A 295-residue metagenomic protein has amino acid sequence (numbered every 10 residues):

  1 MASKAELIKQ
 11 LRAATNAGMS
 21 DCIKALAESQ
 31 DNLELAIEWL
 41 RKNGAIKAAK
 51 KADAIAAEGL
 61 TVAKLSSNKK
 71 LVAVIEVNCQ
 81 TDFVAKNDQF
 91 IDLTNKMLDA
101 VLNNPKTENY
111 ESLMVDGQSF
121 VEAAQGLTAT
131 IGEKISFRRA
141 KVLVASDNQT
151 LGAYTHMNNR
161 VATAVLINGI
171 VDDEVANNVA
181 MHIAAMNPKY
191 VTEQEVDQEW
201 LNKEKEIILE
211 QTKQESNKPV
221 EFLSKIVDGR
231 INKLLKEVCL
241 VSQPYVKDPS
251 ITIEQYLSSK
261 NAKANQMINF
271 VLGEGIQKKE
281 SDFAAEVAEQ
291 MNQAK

Functional and structural regions predicted by a protein language model:
A2-K295: N-terminal assembly/interaction segments in proteins that build large macromolecular machines
